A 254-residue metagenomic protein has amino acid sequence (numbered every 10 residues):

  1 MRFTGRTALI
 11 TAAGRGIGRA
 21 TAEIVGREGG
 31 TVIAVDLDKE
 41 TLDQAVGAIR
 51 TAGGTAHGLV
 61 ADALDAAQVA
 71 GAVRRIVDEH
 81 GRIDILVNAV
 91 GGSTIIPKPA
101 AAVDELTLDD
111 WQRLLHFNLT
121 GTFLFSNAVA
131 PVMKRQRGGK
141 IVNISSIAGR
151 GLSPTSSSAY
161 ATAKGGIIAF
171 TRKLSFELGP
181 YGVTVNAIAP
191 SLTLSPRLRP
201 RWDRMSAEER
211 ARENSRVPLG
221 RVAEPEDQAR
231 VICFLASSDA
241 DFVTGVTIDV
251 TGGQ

Functional and structural regions predicted by a protein language model:
R2, F123, R221-V250: C-terminal substrate-recognition "lid" of short-chain dehydrogenase/reductases
F3-I33: Canonical Rossmann dinucleotide-binding motif of NAD(H)/NADP(H)-dependent dehydrogenases/reductases, specifically
K39-E40, V60-A72, L108, E226-D227: The beta1-alpha1 cofactor-binding region of Rossmann-like NAD(H)/NADP(H)-dependent oxidoreductases
P97-Q112, E209, E213: Substrate-binding pocket helix/loop in short-chain dehydrogenase/reductase
D104-F123, G138, V142, I167 (+1 more regions): Catalytic Tyr-X3-Lys loop
S126, A163, T171: Active-site helix of classical SDR
P131, R150, F176-P180, D241: Alpha-helical segment proximal to the catalytic Tyr-Lys
S146: Residue(s) in the substrate-gating loop at a strand-loop-helix junction that position the organic substrate next
